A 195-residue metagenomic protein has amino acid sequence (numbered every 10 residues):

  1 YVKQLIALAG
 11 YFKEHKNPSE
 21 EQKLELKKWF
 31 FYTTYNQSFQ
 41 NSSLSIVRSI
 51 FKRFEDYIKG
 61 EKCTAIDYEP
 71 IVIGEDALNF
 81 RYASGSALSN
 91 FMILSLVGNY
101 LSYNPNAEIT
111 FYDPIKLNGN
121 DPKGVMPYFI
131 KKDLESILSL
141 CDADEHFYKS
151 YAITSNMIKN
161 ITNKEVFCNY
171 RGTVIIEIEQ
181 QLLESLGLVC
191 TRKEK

Functional and structural regions predicted by a protein language model:
Y1-W29: Long, internal scaffold/assembly segments composed of regular secondary structure
K3-A9, E69-D76, K149, K159-N160: Short acidic (Asp/Glu) and glycine-rich catalytic loops that position anionic groups and cofactors
A9, K27-F30, D113, M126-K131: Generic hydrophobic alpha-helical scaffold/packing signal
E14, Y32-N36, L117, K131-S136 (+1 more regions): Short, well-ordered loop/turn and helix-capping segments at boundaries between secondary-structure elements and domains
E14-P18, Y35-F39, T191: Intrinsically disordered or highly flexible coil/loop and linker segments, enriched in small and charged/polar residues
S19-W29, Q40-S45, K123-V125, I137-Y148 (+1 more regions): Composition- and surface-driven signal marking solvent-exposed, interaction-prone regions in large proteins
Y35-M126: Intrinsically disordered, low-complexity N-proximal targeting/linker segments that flank membranes
F129-K195: Long, cytosolic, alpha-helical-rich C-terminal regions that act as interaction/scaffolding modules
